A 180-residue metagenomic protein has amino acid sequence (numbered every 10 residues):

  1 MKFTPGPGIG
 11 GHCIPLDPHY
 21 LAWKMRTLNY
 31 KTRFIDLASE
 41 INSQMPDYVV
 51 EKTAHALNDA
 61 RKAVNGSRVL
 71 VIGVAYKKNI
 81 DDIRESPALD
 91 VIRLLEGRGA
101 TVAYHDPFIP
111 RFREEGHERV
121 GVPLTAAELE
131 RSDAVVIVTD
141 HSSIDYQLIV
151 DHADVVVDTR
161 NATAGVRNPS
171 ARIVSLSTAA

Functional and structural regions predicted by a protein language model:
M1-A180: Structural/interface elements that position substrates and couple domains in central-metabolism enzymes
